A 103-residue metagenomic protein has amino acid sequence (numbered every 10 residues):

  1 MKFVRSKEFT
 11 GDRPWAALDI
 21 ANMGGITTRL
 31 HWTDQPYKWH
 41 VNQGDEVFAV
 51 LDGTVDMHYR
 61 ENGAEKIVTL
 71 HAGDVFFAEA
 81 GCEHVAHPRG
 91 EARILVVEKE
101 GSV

Functional and structural regions predicted by a protein language model:
M1-L30: A short, N-terminal "cap"/entry segment at the start of jelly-roll beta-barrel domains of the cupin/DSBH fold
I26-N42: Conserved short histidine dyad/triad with adjacent acidic residue
Q35, G44-N62: Glycine- and acidic-residue-biased ligand/ion/polar-headgroup-sensing regions
P36-K38, D56, D74-V85: Histidine-centered metal-chelating micro-motifs
K38-V41, D45-V50, I67-V68, A86: His/acidic/aromatic-lined binding-pocket segments of jelly-roll/cupin-type domains and related regulatory beta-sandwich
L51-D52, H71-A72, G90: A cytosolic small-molecule/anion-sensing beta-strand core signal
N62-A80: Short acidic-glycine-tyrosine-enriched beta hairpin
A80-V103: Ligand-binding loop in jelly-roll beta-barrel domains
